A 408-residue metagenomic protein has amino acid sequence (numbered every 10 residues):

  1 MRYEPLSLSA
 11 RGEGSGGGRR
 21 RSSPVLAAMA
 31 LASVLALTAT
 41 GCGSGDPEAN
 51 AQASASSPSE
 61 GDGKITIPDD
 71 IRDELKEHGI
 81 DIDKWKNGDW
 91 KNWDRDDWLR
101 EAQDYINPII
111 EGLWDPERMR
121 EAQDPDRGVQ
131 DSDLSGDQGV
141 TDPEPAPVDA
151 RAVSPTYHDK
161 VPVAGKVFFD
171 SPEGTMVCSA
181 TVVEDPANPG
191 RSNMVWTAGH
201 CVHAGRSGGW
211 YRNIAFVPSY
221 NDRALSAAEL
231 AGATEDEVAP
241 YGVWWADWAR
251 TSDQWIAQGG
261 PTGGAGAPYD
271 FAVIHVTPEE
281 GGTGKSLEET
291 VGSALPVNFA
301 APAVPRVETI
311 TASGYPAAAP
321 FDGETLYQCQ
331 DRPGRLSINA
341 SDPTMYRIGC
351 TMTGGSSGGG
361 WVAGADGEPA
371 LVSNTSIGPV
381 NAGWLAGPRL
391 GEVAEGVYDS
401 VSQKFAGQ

Functional and structural regions predicted by a protein language model:
M1-A32: N-terminal export and membrane-targeting signals
T38-G41: C-terminal motif of bacterial Sec signal peptides marking the signal peptidase cleavage site
S44-P189: Protease-domain processing segments flanking chymotrypsin-fold serine proteases, especially trypsin-like
A152-P162, F168-S171, V183-P186, H203 (+1 more regions): Conserved catalytic-core segment of clan PA serine endopeptidases
T197: Cytochrome P450 catalytic-core helices
A265-Y346: Chymotrypsin/trypsin-fold serine protease catalytic domain
G281, N381-Q408: C-terminal cap/linker of serine protease catalytic domains
T351-N374: Catalytic nucleophile loop of clan PA
